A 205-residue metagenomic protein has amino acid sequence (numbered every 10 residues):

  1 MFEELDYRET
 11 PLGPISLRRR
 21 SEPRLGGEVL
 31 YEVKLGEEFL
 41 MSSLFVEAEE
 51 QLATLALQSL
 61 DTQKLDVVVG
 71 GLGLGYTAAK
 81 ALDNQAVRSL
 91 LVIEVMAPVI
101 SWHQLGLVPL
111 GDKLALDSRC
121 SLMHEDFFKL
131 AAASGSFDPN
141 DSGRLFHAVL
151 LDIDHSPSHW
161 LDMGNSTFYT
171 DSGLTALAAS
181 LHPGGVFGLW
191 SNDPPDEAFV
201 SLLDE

Functional and structural regions predicted by a protein language model:
M1-L30: N-terminal auxiliary segments of SAM/dcSAM-dependent transferases
S16, E32-K34, V68-V69: Short, conserved beta-strand segments within well-ordered enzyme catalytic domains that often line or immediately flank
G26-L44: A short, structured beta-strand/loop element
L40, P194-P195: Glycine-/small-residue-rich active-site loops that bind phosphorylated ligands and cofactors
V46-P183, L189-W190: The AdoMet/dcAdoMet-binding core of the Class I SAM-like
D171-T175, P195-E205: Conserved Class I S-adenosyl-L-methionine
